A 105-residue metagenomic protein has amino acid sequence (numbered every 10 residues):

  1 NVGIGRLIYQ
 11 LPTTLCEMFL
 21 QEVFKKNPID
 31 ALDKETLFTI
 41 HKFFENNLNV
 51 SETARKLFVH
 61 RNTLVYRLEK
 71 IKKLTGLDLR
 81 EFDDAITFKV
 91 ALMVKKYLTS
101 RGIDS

Functional and structural regions predicted by a protein language model:
N1-S105: Cytosolic nucleotide-utilizing catalytic cores of signal-transduction proteins
